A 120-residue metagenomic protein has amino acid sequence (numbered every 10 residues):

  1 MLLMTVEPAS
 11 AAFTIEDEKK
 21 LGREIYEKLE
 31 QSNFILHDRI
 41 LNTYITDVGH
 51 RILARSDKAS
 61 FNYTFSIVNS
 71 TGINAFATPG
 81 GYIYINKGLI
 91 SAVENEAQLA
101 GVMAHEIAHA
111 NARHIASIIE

Functional and structural regions predicted by a protein language model:
M1-L2, T78: Short, contiguous hydrophobic alpha-helices characteristic of membrane insertion segments
L2-S10: C-terminal segment of classical bacterial N-terminal signal peptides
S10-E120: Peri-catalytic and regulatory segments of divalent metal-dependent proteins
